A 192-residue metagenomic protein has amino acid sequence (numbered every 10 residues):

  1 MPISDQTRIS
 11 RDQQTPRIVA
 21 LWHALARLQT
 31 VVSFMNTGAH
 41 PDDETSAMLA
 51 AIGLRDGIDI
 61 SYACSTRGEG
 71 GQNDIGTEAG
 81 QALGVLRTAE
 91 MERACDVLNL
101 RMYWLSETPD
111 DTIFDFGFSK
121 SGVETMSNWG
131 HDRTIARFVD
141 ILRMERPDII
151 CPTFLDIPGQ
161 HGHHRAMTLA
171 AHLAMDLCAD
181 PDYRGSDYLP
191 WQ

Functional and structural regions predicted by a protein language model:
P2-G185: Active-site beta-strand->loop->alpha-helix modules in alpha/beta enzyme cores, enriched in Gly/His/Asp(Glu)
R184-Q192: Short, intrinsically disordered, charge-balanced linker/junction segments flanking boundaries in proteins
